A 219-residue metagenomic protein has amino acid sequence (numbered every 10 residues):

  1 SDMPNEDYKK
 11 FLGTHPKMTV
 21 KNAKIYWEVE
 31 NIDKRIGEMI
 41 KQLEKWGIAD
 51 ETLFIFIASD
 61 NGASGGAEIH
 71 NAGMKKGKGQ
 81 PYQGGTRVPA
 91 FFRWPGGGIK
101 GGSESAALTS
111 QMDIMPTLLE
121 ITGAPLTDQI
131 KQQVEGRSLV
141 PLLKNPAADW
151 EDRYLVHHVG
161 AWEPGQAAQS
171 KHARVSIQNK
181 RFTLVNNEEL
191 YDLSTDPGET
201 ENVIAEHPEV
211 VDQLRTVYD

Functional and structural regions predicted by a protein language model:
S1-K10, I40, E44-L53, Q83 (+1 more regions): Active-site regions of oxyanion-processing enzymes, predominantly non-cytosolic
S1-K21, G62-S64, N71-M74: Active-site His/acidic residue clusters
M18-N31: The substrate-binding groove and active-site-proximal loops of carbohydrate-active enzymes, especially glycoside
E30-E68: Metal-dependent active-site segment of extracytoplasmic phospho-/sulfohydrolases and closely related
I48-F54, T86-V88, W150-R153, N179-F182: Loop/turn elements at helix/coil->beta-strand transitions in domains of secreted/extracellular proteins
A63-P81, G98-S103, A107, M112-M115 (+1 more regions): C-terminal cap/loop subdomain of S1 sulfatases and analogous C-terminal strand-loop tails that border
I114, E188, G198-D219: Long, internal low-complexity/basic segments
